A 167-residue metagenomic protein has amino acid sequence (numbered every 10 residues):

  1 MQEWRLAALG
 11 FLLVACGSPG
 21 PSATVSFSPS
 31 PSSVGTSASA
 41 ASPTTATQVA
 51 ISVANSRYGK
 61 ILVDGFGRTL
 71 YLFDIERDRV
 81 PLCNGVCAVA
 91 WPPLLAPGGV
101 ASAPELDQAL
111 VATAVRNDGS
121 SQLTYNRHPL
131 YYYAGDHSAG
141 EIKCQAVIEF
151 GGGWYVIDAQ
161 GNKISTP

Functional and structural regions predicted by a protein language model:
M1-L6: Bacterial N-terminal signal peptides that target proteins for export
L12-A15: C-terminal motif of bacterial Sec signal peptides marking the signal peptidase cleavage site
G17-G20: Bacterial signal peptide processing site
F27-N55: N-terminal low-complexity, Pro/Thr/Ser-rich intrinsically disordered segments that act as propeptides or flexible
I51-R68, V115-H128: Short, low-complexity cationic-aromatic patches
G59, R77-P81, H137-K143, I164: Short loop/beta submotifs within extracellular cysteine-rich repeat domains
P81-T113, G152-T166: A low-complexity, Ser/Thr/Gly/Pro-enriched, surface-exposed linker/loop concept that marks segments flanking
L106-N162: Extracytosolic low-complexity repeat regions of secreted or lipid-anchored proteins
